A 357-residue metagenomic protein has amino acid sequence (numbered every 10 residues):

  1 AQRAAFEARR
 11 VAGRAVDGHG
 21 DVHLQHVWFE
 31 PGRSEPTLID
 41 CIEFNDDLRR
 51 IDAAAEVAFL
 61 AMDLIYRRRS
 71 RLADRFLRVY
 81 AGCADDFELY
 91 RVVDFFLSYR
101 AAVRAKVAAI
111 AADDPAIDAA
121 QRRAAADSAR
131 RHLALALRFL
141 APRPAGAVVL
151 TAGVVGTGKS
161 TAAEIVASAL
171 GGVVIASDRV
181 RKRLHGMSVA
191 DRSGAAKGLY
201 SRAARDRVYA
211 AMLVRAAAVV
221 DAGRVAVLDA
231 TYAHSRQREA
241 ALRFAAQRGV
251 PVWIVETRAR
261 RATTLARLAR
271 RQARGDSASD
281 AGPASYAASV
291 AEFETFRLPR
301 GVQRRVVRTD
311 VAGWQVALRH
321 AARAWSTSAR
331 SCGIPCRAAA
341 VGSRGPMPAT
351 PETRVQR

Functional and structural regions predicted by a protein language model:
A1-H23, W28-A147: ATP-dependent phospho-/nucleotidyl transfer catalytic cores
T151: Hydrophobic anchor at the beta1->P-loop junction of P-loop NTPases
V154-V155: The conserved Walker
K159: Conserved lysine of the Walker
A162: Hydrophobic positions on the alpha1 helix immediately C-terminal to the Walker A/P-loop
A167-R224: Conserved substrate/cofactor phosphate-moiety recognition/catalytic segment in nucleotide-dependent phosphotransferases
R248-L268: Conserved phosphate-donor/acceptor-positioning beta-strand/loop module used by diverse small-molecule
R270-G342: Small-molecule kinase domains that catalyze NTP-dependent phosphoryl transfer to phosphate-bearing small molecules
